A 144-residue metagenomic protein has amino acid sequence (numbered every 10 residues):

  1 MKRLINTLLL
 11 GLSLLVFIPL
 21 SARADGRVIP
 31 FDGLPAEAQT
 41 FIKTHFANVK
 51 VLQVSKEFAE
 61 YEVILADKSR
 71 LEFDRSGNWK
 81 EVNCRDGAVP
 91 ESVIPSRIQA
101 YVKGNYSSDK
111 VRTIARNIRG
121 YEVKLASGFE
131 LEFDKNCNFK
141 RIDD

Functional and structural regions predicted by a protein language model:
M1-L10: Bacterial N-terminal signal peptides that target proteins for export
L9-P19: Bacterial N-terminal signal peptides
S21-R23: Signal peptide processing junction and immediate N-terminal pro/mature segment of secreted/exported proteins
D25-D144: Interaction-mediating elements
